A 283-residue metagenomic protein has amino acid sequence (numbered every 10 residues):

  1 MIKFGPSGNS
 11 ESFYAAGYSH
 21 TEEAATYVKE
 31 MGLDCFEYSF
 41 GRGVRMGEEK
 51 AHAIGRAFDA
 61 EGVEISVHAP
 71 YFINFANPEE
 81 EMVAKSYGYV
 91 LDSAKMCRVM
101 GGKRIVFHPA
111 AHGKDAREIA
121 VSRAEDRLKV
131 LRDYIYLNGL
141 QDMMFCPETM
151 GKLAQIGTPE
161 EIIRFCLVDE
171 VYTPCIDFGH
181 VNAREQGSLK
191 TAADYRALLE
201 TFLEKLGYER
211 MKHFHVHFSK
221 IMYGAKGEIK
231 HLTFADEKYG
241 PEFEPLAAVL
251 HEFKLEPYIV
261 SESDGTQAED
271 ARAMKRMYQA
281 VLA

Functional and structural regions predicted by a protein language model:
M1-K95: N-terminal pre-domain/capping segments
S7-E11, S39-G43, P70-N74, A110-H112 (+4 more regions): Active-site beta-loop-alpha junctions enriched in small/polar residues
A15-A25, G47-G55, R117-Y136, K152-E170 (+2 more regions): Distinct, well-ordered alpha-helical segments
A25-G32, M46-S66, D92-G101, R132-L140 (+3 more regions): Acidic (Asp/Glu)-rich catalytic clusters
V28, F36, H68, S86 (+6 more regions): Conserved, mostly hydrophobic/aromatic
D59, A76-I176: Active-site acidic/histidine proton-transfer and metal-coordination neighborhood in alpha/beta enzyme cores
L131-G227: Acidic/histidine-rich catalytic cores of soluble enzymes
A268-A283: C-terminal helical cap(s) of enzyme catalytic domains, especially alpha/beta-barrels
